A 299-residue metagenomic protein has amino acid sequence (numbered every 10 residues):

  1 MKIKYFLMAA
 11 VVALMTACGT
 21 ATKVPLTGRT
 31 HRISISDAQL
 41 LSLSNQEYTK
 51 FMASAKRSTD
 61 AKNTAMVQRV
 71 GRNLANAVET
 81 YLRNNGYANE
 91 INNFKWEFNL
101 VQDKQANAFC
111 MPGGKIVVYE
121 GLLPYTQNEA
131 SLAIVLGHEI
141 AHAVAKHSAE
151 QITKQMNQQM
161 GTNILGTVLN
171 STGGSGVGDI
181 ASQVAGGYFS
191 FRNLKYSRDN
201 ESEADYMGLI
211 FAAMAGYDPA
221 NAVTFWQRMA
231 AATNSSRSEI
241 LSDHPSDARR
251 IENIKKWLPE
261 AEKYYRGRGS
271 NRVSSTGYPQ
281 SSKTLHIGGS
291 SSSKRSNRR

Functional and structural regions predicted by a protein language model:
K2-Y5, C18-R299: A Zn2+-metalloprotease active-site environment signal
Y5-V11: Sec-dependent N-terminal signal peptides
